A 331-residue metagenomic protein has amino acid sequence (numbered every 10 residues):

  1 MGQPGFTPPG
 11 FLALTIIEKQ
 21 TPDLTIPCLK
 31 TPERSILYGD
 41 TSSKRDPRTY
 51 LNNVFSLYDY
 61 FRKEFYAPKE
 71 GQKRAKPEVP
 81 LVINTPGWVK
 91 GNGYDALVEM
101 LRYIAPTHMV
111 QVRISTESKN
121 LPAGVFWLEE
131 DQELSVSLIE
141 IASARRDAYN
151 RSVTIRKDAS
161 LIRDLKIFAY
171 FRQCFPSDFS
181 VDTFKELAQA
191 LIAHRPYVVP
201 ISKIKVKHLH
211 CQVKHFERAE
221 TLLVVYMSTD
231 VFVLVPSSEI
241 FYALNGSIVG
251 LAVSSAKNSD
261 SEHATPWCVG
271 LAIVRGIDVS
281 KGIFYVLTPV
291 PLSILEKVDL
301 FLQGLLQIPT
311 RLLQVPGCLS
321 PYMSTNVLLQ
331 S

Functional and structural regions predicted by a protein language model:
M1-E186: Intrinsically disordered, low-complexity, Ser/Thr/Glu/Asp/Lys/Arg-enriched terminal regions and linkers of eukaryotic
T41-D46, V110-S331: Preference for solvent-exposed, low-hydrophobicity sequence contexts
